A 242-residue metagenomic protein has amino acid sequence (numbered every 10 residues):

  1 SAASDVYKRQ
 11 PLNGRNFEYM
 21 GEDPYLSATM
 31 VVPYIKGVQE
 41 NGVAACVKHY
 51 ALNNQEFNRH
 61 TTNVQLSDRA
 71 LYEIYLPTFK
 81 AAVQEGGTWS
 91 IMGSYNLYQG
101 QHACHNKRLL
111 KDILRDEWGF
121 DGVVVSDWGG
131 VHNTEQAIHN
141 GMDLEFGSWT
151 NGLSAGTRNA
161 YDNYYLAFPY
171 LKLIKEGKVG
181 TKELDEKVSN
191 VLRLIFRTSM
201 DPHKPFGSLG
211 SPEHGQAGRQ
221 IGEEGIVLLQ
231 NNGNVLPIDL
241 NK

Functional and structural regions predicted by a protein language model:
S1-K242: Glycoside hydrolase catalytic-domain context in secreted enzymes
